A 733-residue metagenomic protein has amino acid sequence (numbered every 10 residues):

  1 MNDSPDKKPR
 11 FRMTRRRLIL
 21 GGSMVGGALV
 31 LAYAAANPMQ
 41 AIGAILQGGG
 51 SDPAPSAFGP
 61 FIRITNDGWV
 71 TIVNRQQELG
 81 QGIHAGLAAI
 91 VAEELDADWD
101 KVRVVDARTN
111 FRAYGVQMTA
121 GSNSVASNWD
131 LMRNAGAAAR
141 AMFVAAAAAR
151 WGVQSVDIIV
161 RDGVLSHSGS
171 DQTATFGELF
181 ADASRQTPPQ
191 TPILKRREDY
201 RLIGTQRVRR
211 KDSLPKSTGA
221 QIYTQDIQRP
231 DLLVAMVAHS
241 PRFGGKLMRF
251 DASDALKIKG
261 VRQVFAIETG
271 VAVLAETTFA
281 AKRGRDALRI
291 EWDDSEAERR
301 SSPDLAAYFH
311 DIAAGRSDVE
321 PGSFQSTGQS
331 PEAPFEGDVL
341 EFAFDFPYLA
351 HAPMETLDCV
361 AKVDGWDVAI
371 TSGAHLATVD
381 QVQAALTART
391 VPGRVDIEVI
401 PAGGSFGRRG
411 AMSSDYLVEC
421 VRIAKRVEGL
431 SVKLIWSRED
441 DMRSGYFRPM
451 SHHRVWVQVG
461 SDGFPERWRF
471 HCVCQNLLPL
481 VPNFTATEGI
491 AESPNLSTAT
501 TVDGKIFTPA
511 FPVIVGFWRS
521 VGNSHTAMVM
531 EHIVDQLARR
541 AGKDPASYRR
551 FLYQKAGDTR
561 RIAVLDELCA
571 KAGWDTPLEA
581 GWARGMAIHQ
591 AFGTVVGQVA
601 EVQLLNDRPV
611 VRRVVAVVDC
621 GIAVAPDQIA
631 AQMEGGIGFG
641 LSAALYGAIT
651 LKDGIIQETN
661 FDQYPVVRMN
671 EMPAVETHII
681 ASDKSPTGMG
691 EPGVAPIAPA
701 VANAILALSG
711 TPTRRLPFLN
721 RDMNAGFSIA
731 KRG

Functional and structural regions predicted by a protein language model:
N2-G733: Cofactor-binding beta-sheet edge motifs in enzyme active sites
